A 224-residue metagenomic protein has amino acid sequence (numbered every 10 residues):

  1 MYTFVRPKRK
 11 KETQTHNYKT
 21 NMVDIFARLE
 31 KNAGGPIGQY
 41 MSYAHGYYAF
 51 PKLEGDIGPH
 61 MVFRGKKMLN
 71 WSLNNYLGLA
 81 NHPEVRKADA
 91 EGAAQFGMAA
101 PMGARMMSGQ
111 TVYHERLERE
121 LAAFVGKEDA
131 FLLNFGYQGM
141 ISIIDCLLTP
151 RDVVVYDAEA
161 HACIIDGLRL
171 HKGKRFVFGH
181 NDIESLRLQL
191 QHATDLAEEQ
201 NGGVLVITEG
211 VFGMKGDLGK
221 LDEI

Functional and structural regions predicted by a protein language model:
M1-V23, E30-A99: N-terminal "arm"/small-domain region of PLP-dependent enzymes with the aminotransferase-like
G78-L79, M106-Q110, A162, I183-E184 (+1 more regions): Short, small-residue-enriched loops and turns at beta-alpha junctions that line or gate enzyme active sites
K87-A90, A94-F135: Conserved N-terminal alpha-helix of the aminotransferase class I/II PLP-enzyme fold
L132, Y137-I143, C163-I164, M214-D217: Short glycine/serine/threonine-rich phosphate/pyrophosphate-binding segments that cradle anionic phosphate groups
I143-A162: Conserved PLP-anchoring active-site segment centered on the Schiff-base-forming lysine
P150, L170-K172: Short, structured coil segments at secondary-structure junctions
F176, N181-I224: Active-site phosphate-binding strand-loop segment of PLP-dependent enzymes
